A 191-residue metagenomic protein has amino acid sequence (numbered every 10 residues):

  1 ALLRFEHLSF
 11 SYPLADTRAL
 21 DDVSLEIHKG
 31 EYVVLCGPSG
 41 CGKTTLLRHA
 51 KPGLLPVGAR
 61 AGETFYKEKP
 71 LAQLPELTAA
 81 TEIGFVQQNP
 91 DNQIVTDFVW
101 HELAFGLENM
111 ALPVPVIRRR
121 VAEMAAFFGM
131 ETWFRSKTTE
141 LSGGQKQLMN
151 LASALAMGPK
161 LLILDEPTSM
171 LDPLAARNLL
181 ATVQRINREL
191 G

Functional and structural regions predicted by a protein language model:
C36-P38: The feature captures the beta-strand-to-loop junction immediately N-terminal to the Walker
V57, P70-G84: ABC ATPase NBD coupling module
P115-W133, A181-Q184: Conserved ABC ATPase "signature" region
K137-L141, Q145: Conserved ABC ATPase signature
G158: Conserved catalytic motifs of ABC-family nucleotide-binding domains
L162-D165: Catalytic Walker B motif of ABC-type/P-loop ATPase nucleotide-binding domains
P173-A175: Helix N-cap at the start of a conserved alpha-helix in ABC-type nucleotide-binding domains
